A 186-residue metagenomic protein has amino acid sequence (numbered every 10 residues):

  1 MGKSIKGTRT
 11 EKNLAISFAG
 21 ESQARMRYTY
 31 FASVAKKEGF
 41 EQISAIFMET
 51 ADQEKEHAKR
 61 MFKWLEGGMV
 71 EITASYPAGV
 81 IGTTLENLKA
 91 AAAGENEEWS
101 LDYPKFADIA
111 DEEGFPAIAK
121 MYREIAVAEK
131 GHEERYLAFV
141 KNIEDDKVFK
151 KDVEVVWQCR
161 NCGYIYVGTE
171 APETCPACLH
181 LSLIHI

Functional and structural regions predicted by a protein language model:
G2-N13, T73-G94: Acidic/His metal-coordination segments adjacent to aromatic residues that form catalytic metal sites in metalloenzymes
G20-Y28, F47-F62, A92-W99, Y122-Y136: Alpha-helical transition-metal enzyme core signature, strongest for iron centers
K36-F40, D108-A119, N142-D146: Inter-helical turn/loop segments and adjacent helix faces that build the functional surface of alpha-helical bundle
K37, Q42-A74, R135-I143: Conserved alpha-helical segments that form or flank metal/cofactor-binding pockets of metalloenzymes
V156, P172: Residues immediately within or flanking Cys/His clusters that coordinate Zn2+ in small zinc-binding modules
C159-C162, C175-C178: Short cysteine-rich clusters marking metal-coordination/redox-active sites
Y166, S182: Cys/His-rich microdomains that often coordinate metals
H185-I186: Conserved small/polar residues in nucleotide/adenosyl-binding loops
